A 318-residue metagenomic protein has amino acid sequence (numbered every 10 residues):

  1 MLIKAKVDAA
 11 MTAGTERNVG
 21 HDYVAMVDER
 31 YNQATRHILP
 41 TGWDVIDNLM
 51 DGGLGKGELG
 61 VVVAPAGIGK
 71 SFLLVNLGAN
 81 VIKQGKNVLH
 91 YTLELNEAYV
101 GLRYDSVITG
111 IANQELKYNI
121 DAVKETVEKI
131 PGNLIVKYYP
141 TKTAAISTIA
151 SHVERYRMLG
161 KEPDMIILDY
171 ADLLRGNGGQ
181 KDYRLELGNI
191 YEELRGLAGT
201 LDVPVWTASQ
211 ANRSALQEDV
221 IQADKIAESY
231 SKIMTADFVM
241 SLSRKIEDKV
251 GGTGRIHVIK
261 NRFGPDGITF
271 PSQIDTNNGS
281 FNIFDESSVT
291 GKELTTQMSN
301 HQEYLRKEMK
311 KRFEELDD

Functional and structural regions predicted by a protein language model:
M1-A13: Accessory, often N-terminal, substrate/partner-engagement and coupling regions that sit outside the core NTP/cofactor
M11-I111, L134, E314-D318: The Walker A/P-loop phosphate-binding site
V61, V136-Y138, D164-I167, M240: Structural motif
N80-E162, G176, F270-P271: Cytosolic-facing regulatory segments adjacent to core modules
E94-L95, T207-N212, K245: A short beta-strand-to-loop transition that corresponds to the Sensor-1 phosphate-sensing loop of AAA+ P-loop ATPases
N113-L116, K137-T143, G176-G188, A215-D224: Flexible beta-alpha connector loops of hexameric P-loop NTPases
S147-P163, G199-L201, R213-D318: C-terminal regions of RecA-like/P-loop NTPase motor modules
D164-V203, T207: Helical hairpin unit composed of two closely spaced alpha helices linked by a short loop
